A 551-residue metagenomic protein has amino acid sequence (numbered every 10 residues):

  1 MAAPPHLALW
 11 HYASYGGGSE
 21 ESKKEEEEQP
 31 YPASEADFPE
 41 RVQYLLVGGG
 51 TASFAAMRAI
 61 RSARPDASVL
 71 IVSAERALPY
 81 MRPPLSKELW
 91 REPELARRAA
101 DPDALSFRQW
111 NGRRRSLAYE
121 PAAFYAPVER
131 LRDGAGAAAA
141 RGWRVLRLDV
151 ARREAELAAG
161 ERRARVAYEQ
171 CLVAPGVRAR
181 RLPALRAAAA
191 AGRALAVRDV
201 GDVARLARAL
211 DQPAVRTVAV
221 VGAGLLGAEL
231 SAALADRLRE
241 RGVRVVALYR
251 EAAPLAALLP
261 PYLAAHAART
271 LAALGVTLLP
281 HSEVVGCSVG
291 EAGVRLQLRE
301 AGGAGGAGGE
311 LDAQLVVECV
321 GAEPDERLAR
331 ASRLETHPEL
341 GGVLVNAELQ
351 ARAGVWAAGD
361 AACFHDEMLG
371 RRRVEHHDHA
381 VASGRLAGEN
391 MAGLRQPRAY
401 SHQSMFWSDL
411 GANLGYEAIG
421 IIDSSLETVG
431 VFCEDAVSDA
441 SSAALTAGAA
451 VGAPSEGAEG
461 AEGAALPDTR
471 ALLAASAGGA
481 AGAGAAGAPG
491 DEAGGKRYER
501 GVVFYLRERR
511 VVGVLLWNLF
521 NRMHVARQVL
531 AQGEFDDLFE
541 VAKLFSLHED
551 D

Functional and structural regions predicted by a protein language model:
M1-L45, A59, E120-T217, Q297-A307 (+1 more regions): FAD-binding core/adjacent interface of flavoenzyme oxidoreductases
E28-P30, A190-A214, R295, G309-L386 (+1 more regions): FAD-site-proximal beta/loop scaffold in flavoenzymes
P32-E35, P39-V42, A361-F520: Mid-to-C-terminal Rossmann-like scaffold of FAD/NAD(P)H-dependent oxidoreductases
V42-D66, A228-R237: N-terminal Rossmann-like FAD-binding beta1-loop-alpha1 element of flavoenzymes
M57, G201, R205-L259: Rossmann-like NAD(P)H-binding beta-loop-alpha module
A59-R165, L259-T277: N-terminal Rossmann-like dinucleotide/flavin-binding domain of flavoprotein oxidoreductases that bind FAD/FMN
R115, Y119-A122, A135-G136, A140-E154 (+4 more regions): A Rossmann-like FAD-binding core segment of flavoenzymes
D537-D551: Cysteine/selenocysteine-centered motifs that mediate thiol-based redox chemistry or coordinate metal-sulfur cofactors
